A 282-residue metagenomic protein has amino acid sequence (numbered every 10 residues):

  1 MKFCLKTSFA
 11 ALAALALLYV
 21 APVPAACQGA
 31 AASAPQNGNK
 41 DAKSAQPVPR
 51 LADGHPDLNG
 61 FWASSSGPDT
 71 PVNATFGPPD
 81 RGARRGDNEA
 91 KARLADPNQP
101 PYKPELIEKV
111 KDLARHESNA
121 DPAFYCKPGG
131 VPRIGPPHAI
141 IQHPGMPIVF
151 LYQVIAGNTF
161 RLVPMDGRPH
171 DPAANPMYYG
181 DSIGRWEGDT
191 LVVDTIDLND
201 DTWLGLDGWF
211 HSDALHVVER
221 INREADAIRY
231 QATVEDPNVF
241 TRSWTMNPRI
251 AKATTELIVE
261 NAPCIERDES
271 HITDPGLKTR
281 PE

Functional and structural regions predicted by a protein language model:
K2-L12, L17-E282: PEST-like low-complexity, intrinsically disordered acidic/proline/serine-rich tracts that flank trafficking/processing
